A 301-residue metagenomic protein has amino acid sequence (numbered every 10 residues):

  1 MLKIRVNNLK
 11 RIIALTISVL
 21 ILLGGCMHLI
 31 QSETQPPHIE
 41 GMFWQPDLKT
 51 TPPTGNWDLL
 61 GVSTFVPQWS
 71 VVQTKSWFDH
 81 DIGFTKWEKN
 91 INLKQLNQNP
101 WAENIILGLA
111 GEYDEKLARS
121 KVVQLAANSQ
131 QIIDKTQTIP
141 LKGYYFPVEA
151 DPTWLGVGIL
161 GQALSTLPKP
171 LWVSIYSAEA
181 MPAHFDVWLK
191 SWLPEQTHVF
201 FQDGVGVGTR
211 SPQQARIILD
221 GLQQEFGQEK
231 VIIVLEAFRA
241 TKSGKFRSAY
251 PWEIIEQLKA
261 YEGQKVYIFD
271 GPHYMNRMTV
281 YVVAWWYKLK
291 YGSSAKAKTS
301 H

Functional and structural regions predicted by a protein language model:
M1: Switch/coupling segment of Walker-type NTPase motor domains
I4-I13: Bacterial N-terminal signal peptides that target proteins for export
N8, V19, W57-L59: Compositionally biased regions
I13-L20: Sec-dependent N-terminal signal peptides
I21-G25: Hydrophobic core
M27-H301: Glycan-processing catalytic domains of CAZymes
